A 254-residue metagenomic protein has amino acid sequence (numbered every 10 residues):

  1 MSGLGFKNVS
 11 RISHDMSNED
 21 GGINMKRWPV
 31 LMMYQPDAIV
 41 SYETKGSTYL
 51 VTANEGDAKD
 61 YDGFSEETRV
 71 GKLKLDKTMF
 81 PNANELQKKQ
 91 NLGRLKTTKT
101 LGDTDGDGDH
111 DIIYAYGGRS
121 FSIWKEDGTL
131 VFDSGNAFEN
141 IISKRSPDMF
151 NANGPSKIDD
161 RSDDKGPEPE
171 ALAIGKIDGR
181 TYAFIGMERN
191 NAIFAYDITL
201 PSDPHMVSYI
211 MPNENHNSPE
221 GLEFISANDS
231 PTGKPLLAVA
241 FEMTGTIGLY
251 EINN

Functional and structural regions predicted by a protein language model:
M1-N254: Beta-sheet-rich non-transmembrane sensory/scaffold domains
